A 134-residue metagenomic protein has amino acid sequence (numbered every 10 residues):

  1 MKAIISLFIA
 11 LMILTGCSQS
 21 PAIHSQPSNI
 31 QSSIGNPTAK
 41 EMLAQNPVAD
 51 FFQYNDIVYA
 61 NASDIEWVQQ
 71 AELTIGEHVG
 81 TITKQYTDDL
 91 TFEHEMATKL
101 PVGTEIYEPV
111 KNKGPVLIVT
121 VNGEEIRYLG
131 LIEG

Functional and structural regions predicted by a protein language model:
M1-F8: Positively charged n-region of N-terminal signal peptides that target proteins for export
I13-G16: C-terminal motif of bacterial Sec signal peptides marking the signal peptidase cleavage site
S18-P21: Bacterial signal peptide processing site
Q26-P27: N-proximal, solvent-exposed segments at the start of the mature chain
N36-K111: Mature extracytoplasmic domains of secretory-pathway proteins
I106-K111, P115-G123: Short, exposed beta-strand-loop hairpins at the edges of beta-sheets in extracellular/periplasmic proteins
V119-G134: C-terminal partner/receptor-binding element of secreted or periplasmic proteins
